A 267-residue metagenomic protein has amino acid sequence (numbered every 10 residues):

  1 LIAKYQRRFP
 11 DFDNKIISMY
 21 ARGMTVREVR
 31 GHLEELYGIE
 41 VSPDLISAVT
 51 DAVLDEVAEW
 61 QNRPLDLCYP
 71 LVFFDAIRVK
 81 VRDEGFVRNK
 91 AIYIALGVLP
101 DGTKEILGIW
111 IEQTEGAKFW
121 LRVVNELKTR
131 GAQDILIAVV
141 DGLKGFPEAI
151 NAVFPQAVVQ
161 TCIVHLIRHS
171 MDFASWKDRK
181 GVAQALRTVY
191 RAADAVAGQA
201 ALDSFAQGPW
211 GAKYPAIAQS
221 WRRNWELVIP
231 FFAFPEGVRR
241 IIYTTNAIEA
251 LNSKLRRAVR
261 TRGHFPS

Functional and structural regions predicted by a protein language model:
L1-R7, L36-V140, K144, E148-Q156 (+1 more regions): RNase H-like nuclease fold core
R8-F12, G181: Alpha-helix N-cap/N′ positions at the starts of helices
D11-G23: Short, amphipathic alpha-helical "recognition" segments used to contact nucleic acids or chromatin
R27-G38: DNA-recognition alpha helix
V81-R82, P147-E148, D172, I229-P230 (+1 more regions): Short helix/loop capping segments that flank catalytic or ligand/cofactor-binding pockets
I137-K144, A149-R187: Conserved beta-strand -> loop -> alpha-helix junction used to position metal-binding or nucleic-acid-contacting
R191-S267: Acidic/histidine-rich catalytic cores and adjacent linkers of DNA breakage/strand-transfer/modification proteins
